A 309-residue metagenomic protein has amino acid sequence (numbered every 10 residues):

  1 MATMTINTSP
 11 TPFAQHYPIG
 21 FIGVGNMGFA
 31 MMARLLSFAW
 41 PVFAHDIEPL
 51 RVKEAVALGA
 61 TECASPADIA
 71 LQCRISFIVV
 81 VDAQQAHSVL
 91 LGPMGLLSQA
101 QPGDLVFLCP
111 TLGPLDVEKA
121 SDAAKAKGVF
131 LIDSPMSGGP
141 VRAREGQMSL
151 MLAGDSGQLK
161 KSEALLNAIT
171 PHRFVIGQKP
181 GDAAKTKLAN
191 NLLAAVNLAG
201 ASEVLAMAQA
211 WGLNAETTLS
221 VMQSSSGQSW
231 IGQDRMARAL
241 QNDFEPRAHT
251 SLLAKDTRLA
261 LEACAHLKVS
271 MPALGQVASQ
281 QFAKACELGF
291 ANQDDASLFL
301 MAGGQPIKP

Functional and structural regions predicted by a protein language model:
A2-V79, D104, H172: NAD(P)+-binding Rossmann beta1-loop-alpha1 motif at the extreme N-terminus of oxidoreductases
I19, T111-N191: Rossmann-fold dinucleotide-binding core
M27, M31-M32, V79, C109 (+2 more regions): Methionine-biased hydrophobic packing positions in alpha-helices, especially within tandem helical repeat solenoids
P66-L131: Rossmann-fold NAD(P) dinucleotide-binding segment
P180-Q305: Helical "substrate-binding/catalytic lid" subdomain of Rossmann-like NAD(P)-dependent dehydrogenases/reductases
